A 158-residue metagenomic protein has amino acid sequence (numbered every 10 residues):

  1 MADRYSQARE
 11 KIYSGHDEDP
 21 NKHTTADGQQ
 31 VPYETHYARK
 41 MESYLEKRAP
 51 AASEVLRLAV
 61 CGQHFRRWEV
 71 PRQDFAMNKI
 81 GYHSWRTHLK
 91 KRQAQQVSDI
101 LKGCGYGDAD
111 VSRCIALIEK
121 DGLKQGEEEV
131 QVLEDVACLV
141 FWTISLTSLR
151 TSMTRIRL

Functional and structural regions predicted by a protein language model:
R4, V60, G107-L146, M153: Histidine/acidic-rich helix-loop-helix segments that form or flank divalent-metal centers in metalloenzyme catalytic
R4-E42, D74-S84: Active-site flanking loop/helix segments enriched in acidic
G28-L56, V97-C104, A109-S112: Alpha-helical phosphate/pyrophosphate-handling elements in metalloenzyme active cores
P32, A76-Q96, M153-L158: Divalent-cation-assisted or electrostatically stabilized phosphate/pyrophosphate-binding catalytic cores
E54-Q73, M77, Q93, V97 (+2 more regions): His-Asp-centered metal-binding catalytic motifs of divalent-metal-dependent phosphohydrolases/nucleases
R66-Q73, T143-T154: Short helix-capping/linker segments at secondary-structure and domain boundaries
S84-S98, R113, K120, E129-V130: Alpha-helical ligand/cofactor-binding cores
